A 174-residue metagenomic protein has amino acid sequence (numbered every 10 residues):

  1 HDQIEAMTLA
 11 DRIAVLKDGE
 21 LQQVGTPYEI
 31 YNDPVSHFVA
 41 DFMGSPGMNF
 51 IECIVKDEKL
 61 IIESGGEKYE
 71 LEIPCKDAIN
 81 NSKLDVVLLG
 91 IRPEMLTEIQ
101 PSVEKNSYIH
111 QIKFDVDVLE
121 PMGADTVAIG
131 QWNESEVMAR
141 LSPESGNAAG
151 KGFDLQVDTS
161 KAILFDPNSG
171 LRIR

Functional and structural regions predicted by a protein language model:
H1: H-loop/switch region of ABC-family ATPase nucleotide-binding domains
M7-A10, F42: Hydrophobic Walker B segment
R12, V24, D33: Short, glycine/charged-rich "phosphate-handling" switch motifs in NTP-dependent and phosphotransfer domains
Y28-N32, A40: Short acidic-hydrophobic catalytic motif
K59-D117, E136, S145-R174: Glycine/charge-rich catalytic "coupling/switch" loops of P-loop NTPases
K59-L60, G123-I129: Short aromatic-glycine-enriched beta-strand elements
